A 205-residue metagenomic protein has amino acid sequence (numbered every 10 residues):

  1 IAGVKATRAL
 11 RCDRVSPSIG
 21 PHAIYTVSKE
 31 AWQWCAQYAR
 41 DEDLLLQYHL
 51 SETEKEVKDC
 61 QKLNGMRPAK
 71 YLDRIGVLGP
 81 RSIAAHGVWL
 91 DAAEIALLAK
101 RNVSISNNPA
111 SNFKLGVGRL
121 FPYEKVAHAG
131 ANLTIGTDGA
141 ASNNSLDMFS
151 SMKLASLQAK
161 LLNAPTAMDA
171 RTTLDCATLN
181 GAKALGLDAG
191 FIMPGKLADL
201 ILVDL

Functional and structural regions predicted by a protein language model:
I1-W89: Metal-coordinating catalytic core of metallo-dependent amide/deamination hydrolases
A2, R14, T26, E30 (+9 more regions): Conserved active-site and cofactor/substrate-binding residues in soluble primary-metabolism enzymes
Q33, Q37, K70, I95-A96 (+3 more regions): Alpha-helical segments flanking ligand/cofactor-binding loops in enzyme cores
A36-L45, V77-P80, L97-S106, H128-L133 (+1 more regions): Glycine-enriched alpha-helix->loop->beta-strand junction motifs that scaffold or abut catalytic
Q47, A85, S106-N107, L202: Conserved beta-strand positions in the central sheet of alpha/beta enzyme cores
E52-V103, F113-K125, G139, N143-F149: Catalytic core of soluble alpha/beta enzymes
R74-R81, Y123-L205: His/Asp/Glu-enriched, well-ordered alpha-helical/loop segment that forms or immediately abuts the divalent-metal
N108-P109, T137: Short beta->alpha connector loops at strand-helix junctions that form conserved, small/polar/Pro-enriched
